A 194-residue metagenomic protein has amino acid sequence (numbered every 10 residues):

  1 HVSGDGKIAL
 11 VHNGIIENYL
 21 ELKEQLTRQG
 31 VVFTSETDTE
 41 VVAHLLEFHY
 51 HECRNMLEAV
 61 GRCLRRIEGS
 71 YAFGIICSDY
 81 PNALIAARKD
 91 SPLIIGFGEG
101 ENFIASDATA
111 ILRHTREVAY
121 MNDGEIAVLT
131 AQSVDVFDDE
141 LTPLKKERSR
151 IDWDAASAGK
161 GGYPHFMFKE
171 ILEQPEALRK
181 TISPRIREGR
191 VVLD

Functional and structural regions predicted by a protein language model:
H1-H165, K169-D194: Conserved short alpha-helical segments that host acidic/polar catalytic motifs at enzyme active sites
